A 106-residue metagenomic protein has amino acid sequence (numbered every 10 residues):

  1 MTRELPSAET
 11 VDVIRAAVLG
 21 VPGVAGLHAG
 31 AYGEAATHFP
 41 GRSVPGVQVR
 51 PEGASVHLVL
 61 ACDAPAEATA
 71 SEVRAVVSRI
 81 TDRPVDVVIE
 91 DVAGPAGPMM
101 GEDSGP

Functional and structural regions predicted by a protein language model:
M1-L19: N-terminal presequence-like segments and adjacent domain-start helices
V13-A31: Short acidic amphipathic segments
I14, D63-P84: Short, non-transmembrane amphipathic alpha-helical segments
L19-G23, P40, R74, S78 (+1 more regions): Signal for well-folded cores of large energy- and translation-related assemblies
L27-H57: Short edge beta-strands and adjacent turn/loop segments
P51-T69: A short interface-forming secondary-structure element
R79-M99: A short amphipathic beta-strand at an alpha->beta junction
M99-P106: Short, Lys/Arg-rich amphipathic alpha-helical interaction segments that bind nucleic acids or acidic protein surfaces
